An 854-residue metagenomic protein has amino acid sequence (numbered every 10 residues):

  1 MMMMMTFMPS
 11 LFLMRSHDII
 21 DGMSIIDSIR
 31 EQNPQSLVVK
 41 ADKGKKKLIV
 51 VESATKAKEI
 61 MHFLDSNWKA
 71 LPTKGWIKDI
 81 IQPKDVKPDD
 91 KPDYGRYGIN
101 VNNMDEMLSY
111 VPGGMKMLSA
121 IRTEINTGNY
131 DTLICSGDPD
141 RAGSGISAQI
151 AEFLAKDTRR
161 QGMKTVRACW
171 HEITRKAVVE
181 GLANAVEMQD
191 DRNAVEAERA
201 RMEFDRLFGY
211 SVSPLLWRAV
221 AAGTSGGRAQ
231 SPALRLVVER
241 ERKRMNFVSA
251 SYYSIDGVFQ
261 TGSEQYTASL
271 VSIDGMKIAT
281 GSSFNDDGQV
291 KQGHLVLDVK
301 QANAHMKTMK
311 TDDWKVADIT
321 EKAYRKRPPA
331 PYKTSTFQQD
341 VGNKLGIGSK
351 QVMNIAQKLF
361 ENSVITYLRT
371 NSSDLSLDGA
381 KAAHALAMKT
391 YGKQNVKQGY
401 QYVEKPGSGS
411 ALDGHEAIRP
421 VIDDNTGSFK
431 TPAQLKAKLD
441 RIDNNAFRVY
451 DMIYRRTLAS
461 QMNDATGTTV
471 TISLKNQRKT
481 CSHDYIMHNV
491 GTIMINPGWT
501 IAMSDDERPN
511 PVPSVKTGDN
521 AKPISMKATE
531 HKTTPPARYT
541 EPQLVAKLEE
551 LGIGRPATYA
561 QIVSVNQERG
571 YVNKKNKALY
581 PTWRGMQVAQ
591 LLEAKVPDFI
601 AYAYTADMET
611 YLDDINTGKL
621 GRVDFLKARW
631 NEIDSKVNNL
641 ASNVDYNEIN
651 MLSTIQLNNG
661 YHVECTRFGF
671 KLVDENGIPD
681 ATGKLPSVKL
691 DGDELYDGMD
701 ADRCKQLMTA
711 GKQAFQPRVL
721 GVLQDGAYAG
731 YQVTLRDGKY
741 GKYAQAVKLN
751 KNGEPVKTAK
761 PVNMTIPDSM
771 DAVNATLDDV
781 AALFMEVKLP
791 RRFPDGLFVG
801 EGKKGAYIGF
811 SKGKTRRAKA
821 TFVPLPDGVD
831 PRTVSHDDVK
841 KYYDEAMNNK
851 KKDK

Functional and structural regions predicted by a protein language model:
M4-L13: N-terminal chloroplast transit peptides
F12, I19-V212, L216, F284 (+7 more regions): Intrinsically disordered, low-complexity regulatory segments
I26-L48, K58-E59, S66-W68, R122-I125 (+7 more regions): Basic, low-complexity terminal or inter-domain segments flanking catalytic cores
K45, S136-D140, A221-G223, E321-A330 (+2 more regions): Conserved short loop/turn motifs at secondary-structure junctions
A219-A221, V238-V296, K344: C-terminal helical "lid" subdomain and adjoining coupling/linker elements of P-loop NTPases
F247-L270, K315-I355, S363, V673 (+1 more regions): C-terminal accessory/connector segments of nucleic-acid motor ATPases
F284-Y332, D519: Metal- or metallocofactor-binding catalytic centers and their adjacent structured scaffolds across diverse enzyme
